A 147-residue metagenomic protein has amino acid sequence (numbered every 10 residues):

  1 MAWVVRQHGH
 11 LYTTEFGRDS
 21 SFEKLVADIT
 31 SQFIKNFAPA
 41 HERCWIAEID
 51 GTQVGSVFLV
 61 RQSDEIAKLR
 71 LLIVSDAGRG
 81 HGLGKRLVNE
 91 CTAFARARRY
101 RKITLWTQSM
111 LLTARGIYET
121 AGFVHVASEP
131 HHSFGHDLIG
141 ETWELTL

Functional and structural regions predicted by a protein language model:
M1-L71, S75-A77, K85-E90, F94 (+3 more regions): Acetyl-CoA-dependent GNAT
R101-L147: C-terminal "cap" of GNAT-fold acetyltransferases
